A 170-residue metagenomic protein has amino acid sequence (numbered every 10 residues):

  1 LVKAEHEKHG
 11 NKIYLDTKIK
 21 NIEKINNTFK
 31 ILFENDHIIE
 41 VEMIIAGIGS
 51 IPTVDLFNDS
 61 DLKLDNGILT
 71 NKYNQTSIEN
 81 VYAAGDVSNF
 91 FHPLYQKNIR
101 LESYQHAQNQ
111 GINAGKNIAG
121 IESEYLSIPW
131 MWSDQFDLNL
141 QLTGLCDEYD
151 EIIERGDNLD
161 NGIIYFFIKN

Functional and structural regions predicted by a protein language model:
L1-N21, S103, Y125-D137: Rossmann-like dinucleotide-binding cores of NAD(P)H-dependent redox enzymes
K8, F33, N71, I168-K169: Short, acidic, Ser/Thr-enriched surface-loop or helix-capping motifs
D16-K20, E34-D36, M43: Conserved SAM/SAH-binding loop
K20-T28: Feature captures the FAD/FMN-dependent oxidoreductase FAD-binding
F29, H37-K63, L138-N170: C-terminal catalytic lobe of FAD-dependent flavoproteins
I38-N113: FAD-site-proximal beta/loop scaffold in flavoenzymes
V87-K169: Mid-to-C-terminal Rossmann-like scaffold of FAD/NAD(P)H-dependent oxidoreductases
